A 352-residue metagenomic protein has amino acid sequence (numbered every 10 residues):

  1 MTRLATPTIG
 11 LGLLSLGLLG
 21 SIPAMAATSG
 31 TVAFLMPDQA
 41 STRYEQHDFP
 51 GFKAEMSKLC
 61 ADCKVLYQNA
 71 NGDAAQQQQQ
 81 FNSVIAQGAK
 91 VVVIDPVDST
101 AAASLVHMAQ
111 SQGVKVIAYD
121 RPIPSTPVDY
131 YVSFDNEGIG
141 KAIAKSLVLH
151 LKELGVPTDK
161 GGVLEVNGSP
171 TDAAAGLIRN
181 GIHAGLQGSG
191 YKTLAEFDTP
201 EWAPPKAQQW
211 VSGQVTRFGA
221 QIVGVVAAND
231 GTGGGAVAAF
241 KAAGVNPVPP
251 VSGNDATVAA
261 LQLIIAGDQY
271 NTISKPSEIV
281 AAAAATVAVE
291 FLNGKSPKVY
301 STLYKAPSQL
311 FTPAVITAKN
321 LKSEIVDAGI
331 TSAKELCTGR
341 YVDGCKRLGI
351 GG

Functional and structural regions predicted by a protein language model:
M1-L11: Bacterial N-terminal signal peptides that target proteins for export
G10-S21: Bacterial N-terminal signal peptides
A24-G352: A residue-level marker of the well-folded mature domains of exported/periplasmic proteins
